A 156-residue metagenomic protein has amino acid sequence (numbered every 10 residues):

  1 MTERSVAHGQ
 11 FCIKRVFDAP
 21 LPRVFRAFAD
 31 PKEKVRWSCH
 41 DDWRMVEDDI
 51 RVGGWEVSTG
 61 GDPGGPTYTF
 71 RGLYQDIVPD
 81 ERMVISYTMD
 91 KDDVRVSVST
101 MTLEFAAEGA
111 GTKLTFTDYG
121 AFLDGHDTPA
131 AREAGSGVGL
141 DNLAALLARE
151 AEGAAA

Functional and structural regions predicted by a protein language model:
M1-W43: Hydrophobic ligand-binding cavity/cleft-lining segments
C12-I13, K32-T67, A156: Short beta-edge strand/loop motif at the mouth of beta-sheet-based domains
R15, V46, F70-D76, S99-A106: Hydrophobic/aromatic beta-strand elements that line small-molecule binding cavities or substrate pockets in beta-rich
L21-P22, D49-R51, Q75-R82, E104-K113: A short, structured loop/turn motif at beta-sheet edges
V24-F28, K34, E56, Y74 (+4 more regions): Hydrophobic pocket/interface hotspot
V57-P79, M83-S86: Helix-adjacent hinge/juxtasegments
V84-V138: Beta-strand/loop substructures that line and gate deep hydrophobic ligand-binding cavities in soluble
A145-A156: Short, highly charged C-terminal tails/helix-capping segments
